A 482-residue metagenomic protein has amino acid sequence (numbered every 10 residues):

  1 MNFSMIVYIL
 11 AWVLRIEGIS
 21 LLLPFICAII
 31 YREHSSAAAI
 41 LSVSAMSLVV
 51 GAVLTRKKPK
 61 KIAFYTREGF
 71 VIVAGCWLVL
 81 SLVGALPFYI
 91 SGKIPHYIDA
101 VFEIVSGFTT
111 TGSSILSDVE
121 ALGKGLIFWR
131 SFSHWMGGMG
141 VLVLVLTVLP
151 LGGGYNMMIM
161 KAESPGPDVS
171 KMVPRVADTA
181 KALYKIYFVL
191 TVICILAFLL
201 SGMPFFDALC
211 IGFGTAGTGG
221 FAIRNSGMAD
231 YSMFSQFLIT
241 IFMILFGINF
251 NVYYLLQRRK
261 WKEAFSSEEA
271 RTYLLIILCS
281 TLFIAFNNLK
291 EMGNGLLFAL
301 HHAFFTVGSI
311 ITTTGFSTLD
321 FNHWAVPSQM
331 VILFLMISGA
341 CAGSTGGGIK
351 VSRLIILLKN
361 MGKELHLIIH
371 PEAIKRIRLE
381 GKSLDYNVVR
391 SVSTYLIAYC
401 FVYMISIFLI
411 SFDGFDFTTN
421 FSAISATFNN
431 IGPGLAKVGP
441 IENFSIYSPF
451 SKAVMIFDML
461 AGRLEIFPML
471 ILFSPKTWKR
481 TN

Functional and structural regions predicted by a protein language model:
M1-N482: Membrane-proximal intracellular helices of multi-pass ion channels
